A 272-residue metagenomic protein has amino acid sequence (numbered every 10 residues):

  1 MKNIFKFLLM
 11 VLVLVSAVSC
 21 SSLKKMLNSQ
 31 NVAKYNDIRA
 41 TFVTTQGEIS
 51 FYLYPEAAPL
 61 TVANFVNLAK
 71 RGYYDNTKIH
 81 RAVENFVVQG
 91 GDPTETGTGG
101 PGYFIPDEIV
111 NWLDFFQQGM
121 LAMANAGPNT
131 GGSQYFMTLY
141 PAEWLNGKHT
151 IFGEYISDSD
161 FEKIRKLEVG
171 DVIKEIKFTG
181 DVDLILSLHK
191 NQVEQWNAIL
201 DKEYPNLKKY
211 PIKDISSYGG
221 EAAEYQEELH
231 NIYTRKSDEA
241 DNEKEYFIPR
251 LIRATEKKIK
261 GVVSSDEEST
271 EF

Functional and structural regions predicted by a protein language model:
M1-N3: N-terminal secretory signal peptides that target proteins for export/translocation
F5, C20-F272: Cyclophilin-like peptidyl-prolyl cis-trans isomerases
L8-A17: Bacterial N-terminal signal peptides
